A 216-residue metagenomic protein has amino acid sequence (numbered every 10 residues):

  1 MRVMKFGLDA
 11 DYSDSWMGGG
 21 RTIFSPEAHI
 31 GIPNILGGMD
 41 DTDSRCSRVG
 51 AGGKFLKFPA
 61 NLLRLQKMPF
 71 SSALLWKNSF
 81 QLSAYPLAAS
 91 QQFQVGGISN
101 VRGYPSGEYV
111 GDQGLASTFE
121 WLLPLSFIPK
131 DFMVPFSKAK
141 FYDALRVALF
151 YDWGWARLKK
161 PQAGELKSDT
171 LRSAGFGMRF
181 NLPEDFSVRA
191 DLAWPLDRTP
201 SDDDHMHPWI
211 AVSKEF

Functional and structural regions predicted by a protein language model:
M1-S25, G52, K57: A conserved active-site cap/scaffold subdomain adjacent to cofactor or substrate pockets
A10, A28-I30, F80: Short, structured patches in soluble enzyme cores that scaffold and shape functional sites
D14, I35, P124-I128: Conserved helix-loop functional segments at active or binding sites
W16-G20, N34-L36, F70: Residue-level signal for secondary-structure boundary elements
I23-M39, L63: Hard-cation-handling environments
D43-F216: C-terminal transmembrane beta-barrel domains of outer membrane proteins
